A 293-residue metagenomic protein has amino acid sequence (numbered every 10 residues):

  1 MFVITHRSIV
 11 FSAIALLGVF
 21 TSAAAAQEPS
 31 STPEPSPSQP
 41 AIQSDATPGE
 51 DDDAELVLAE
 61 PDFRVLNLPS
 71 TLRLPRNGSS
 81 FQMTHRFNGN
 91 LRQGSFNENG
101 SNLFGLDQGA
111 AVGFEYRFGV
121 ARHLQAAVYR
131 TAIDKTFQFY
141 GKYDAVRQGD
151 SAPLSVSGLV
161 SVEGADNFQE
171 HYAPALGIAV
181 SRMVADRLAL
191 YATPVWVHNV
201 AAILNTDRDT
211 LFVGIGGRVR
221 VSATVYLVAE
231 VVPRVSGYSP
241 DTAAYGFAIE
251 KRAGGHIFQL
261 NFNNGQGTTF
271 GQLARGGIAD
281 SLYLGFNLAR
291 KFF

Functional and structural regions predicted by a protein language model:
M1-F2, E28: Short, intrinsically disordered, low-complexity terminal/loop segments
F2-S12: Bacterial N-terminal signal peptides that target proteins for export
F11-T21: Bacterial N-terminal signal peptides
A23-A26: Boundary at the C-terminal end of the N-terminal hydrophobic targeting segment
E28-N167, H171-L176, S181-A201, V219-S222 (+3 more regions): Transmembrane beta-barrel domains of Gram-negative outer membranes and organellar outer membranes
N205-R220: A contiguous pocket-lining binding segment that forms or flanks enzyme active sites
